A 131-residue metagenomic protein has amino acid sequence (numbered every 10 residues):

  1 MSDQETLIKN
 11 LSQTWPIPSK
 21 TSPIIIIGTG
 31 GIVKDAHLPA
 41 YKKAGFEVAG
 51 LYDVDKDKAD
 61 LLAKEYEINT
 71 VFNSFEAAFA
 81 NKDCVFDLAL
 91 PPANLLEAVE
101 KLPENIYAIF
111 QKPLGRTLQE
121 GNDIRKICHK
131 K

Functional and structural regions predicted by a protein language model:
M1-S2, K130: Polar low-complexity intrinsically disordered regions
S2-Y66: N-terminal Rossmann-like dinucleotide-binding module
S12-T14, K34, Y41, A49 (+4 more regions): Generic detector of bulky aromatic hydrophobic side chains
S22, F46-E47, N69-T70, I106 (+1 more regions): A structural micro-motif
Y66, T70-I127: Beta-loop-alpha module in the N-terminal Rossmann-like domain of NAD(P)-dependent dehydrogenases, especially those
